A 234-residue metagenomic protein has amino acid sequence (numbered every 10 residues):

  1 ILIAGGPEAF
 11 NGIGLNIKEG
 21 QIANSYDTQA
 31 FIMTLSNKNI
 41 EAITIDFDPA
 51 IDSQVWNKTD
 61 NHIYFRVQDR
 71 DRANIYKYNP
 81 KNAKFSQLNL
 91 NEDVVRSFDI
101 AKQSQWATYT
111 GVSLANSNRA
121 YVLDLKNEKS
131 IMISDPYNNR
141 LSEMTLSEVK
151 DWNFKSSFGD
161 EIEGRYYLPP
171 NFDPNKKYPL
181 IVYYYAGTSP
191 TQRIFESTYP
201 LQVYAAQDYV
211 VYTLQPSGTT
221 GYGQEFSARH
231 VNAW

Functional and structural regions predicted by a protein language model:
I3-F31, A42-I51, F65-Y76, N91-D93 (+3 more regions): A flexible loop/linker signature enriched in serine peptidases of the S9 family
T34-K38, N79-A83, D124-E128: Short loop/turn segments that connect beta-strands within beta-propeller blades
I40-I45, S86-L90, S130-Y137: Beta-propeller fold detector
I51-V55, V95-D99: Repeated scaffold domains used in trafficking and secretory/extracellular systems, primarily beta-propellers
W56-I63, V67, P80-N82: Long hydrophobic segments that form regular secondary structure
D60, R96-W234: Serine-hydrolase catalytic core recognition
